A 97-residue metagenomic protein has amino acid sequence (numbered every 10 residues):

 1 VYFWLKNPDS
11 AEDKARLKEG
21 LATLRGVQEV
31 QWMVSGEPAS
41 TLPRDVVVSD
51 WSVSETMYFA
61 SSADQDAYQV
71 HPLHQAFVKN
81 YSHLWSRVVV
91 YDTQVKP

Functional and structural regions predicted by a protein language model:
V1-T56, A60-A67, Q94-P97: Short S/T/G/P-rich N-terminal loop/turn motif that feeds into the first structured element of a domain
D9, R25-Q28, P72, Y81 (+1 more regions): Sec/Tat-exported extracytoplasmic proteins
S62-S82: C-terminal structural segments of small proteins and small subunits
N80-P97: Charge-dense polyanion-binding interfaces
